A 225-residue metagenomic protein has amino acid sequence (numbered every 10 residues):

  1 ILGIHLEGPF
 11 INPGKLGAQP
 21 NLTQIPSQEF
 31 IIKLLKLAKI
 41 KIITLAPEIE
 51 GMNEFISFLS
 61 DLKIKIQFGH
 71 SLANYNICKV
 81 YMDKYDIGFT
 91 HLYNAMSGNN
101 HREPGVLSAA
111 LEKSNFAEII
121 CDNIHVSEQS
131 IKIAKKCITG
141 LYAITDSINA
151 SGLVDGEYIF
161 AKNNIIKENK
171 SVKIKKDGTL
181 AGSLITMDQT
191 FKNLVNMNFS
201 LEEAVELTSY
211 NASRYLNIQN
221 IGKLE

Functional and structural regions predicted by a protein language model:
I1, I56-K65, S200-Y210: Short, electropositive alpha-helical surface patch
I1-F30, N53-D61: Active-site loop-helix segments enriched in His/Asp/Glu that coordinate and activate a nucleophilic water at divalent
L6, L59, F89, L194 (+1 more regions): Conserved, mostly hydrophobic/aromatic
F10, N123-I124, A212: Acidic, glycine-rich active-site loops and adjacent beta-strand->loop/helix elements that engage anionic groups
P13-L37, K79-M96, S108-S114, V154-M187: Active-site gating loops and adjacent loop-to-helix segments of metal-dependent hydrolytic enzymes
G17-Q19, H101, I218-Q219: Short, solvent-exposed loop/turn segments at secondary-structure boundaries
L35-V154: Active-site core of metal-dependent hydrolases
G105-F116, K136-S147, S151-E225: His/Asp/Glu-enriched, well-ordered alpha-helical/loop segment that forms or immediately abuts the divalent-metal
